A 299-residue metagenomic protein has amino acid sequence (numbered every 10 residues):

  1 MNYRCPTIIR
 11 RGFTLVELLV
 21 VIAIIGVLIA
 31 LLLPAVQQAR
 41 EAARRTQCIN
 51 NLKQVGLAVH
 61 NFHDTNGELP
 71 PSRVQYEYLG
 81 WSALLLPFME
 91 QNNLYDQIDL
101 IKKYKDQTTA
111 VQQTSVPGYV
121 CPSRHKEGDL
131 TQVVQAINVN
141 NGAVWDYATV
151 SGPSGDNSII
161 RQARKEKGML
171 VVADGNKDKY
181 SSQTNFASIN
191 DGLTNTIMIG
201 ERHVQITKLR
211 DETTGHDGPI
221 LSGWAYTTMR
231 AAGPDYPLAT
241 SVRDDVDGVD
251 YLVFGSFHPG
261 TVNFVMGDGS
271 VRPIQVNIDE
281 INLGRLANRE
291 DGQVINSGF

Functional and structural regions predicted by a protein language model:
M1-I9: N-terminal secretory signal peptides that target proteins for export/translocation
R10-R44: N-terminal single-pass transmembrane signal-anchor helix
A42-F299: Surface-exposed loop/linker segments characteristic of extracytoplasmic
